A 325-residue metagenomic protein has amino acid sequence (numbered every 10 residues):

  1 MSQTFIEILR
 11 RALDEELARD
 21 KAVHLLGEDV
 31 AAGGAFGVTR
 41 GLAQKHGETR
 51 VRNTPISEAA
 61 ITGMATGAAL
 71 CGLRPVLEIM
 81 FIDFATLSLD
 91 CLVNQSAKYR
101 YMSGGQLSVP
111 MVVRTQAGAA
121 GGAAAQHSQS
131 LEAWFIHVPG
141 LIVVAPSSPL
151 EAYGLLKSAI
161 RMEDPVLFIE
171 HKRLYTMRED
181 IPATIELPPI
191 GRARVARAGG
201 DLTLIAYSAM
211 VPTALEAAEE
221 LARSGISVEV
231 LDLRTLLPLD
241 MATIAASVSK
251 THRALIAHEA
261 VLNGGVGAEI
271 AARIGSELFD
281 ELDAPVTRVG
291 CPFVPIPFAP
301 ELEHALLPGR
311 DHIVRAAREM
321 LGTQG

Functional and structural regions predicted by a protein language model:
M1-P165, I169, H304: Thiamine diphosphate
E7, A32-K45, E58, L107-V112 (+2 more regions): Thiamine diphosphate
